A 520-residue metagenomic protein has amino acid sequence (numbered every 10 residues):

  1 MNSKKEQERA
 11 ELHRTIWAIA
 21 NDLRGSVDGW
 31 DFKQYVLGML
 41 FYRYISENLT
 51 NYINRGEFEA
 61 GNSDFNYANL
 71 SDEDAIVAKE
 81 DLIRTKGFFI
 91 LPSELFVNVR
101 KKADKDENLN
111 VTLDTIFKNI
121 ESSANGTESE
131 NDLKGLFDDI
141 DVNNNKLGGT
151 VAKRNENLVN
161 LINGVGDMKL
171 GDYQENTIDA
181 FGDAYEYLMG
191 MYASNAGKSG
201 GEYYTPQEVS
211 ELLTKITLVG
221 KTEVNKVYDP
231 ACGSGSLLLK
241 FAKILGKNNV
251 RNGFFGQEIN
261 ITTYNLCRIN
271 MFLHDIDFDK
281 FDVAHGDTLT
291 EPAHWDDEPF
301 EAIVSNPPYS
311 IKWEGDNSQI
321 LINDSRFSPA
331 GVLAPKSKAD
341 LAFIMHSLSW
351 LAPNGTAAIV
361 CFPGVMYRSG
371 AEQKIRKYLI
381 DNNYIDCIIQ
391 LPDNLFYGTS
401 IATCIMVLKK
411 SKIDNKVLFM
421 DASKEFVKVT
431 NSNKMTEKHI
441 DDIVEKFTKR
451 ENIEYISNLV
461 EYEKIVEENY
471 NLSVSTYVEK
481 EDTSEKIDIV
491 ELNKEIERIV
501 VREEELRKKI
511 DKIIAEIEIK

Functional and structural regions predicted by a protein language model:
M1-T217, K221, D279-T288, Q390-N394 (+2 more regions): Non-catalytic, mostly N-terminal accessory regions of nucleic-acid modification and defense proteins
N2-S3, Q7, E291, D297-K520: A conserved structural/catalytic subdomain of Rossmann-like adenosyl-cofactor enzymes
I19, F32, V227-D229, I261 (+3 more regions): N-terminal hydrophobic or amphipathic segments with adjacent small-residue motifs that include Sec signal peptides
R24, L188, L218, L245-G246 (+5 more regions): Generic helix-packing signal
V36, F181, V224, R251 (+3 more regions): A structure-centric signal for secondary-structure junctions around beta-strands
S199-S305, S310-L321, R326-G331, L341-A342 (+2 more regions): Conserved S-adenosyl-L-methionine
